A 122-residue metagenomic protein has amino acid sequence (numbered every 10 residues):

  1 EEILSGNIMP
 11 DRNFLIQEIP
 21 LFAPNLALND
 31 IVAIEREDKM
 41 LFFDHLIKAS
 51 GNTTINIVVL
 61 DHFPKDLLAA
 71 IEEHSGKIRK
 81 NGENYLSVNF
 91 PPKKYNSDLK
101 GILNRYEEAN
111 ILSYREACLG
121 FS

Functional and structural regions predicted by a protein language model:
E1-M9: Short beta-strand/loop turn elements enriched in aromatics
I8-E18: Short, structured beta-strand/loop micro-motifs enriched in basic residues and often containing a Trp
N13-F14, M40-F42, L86: Hydrophobic residues embedded in beta-strands of well-ordered beta-sheets
P20-F22, E35-F42: Short, charged beta-turn/beta-strand-edge "cap" motif at the junction between a beta-strand and an adjacent loop
L46-D61, L86-V88: Short glycine-/aliphatic-rich beta-strand segments at the starts of folded cytosolic domains
F63-E72, G76-S122: Helix-rich terminal scaffold detector
